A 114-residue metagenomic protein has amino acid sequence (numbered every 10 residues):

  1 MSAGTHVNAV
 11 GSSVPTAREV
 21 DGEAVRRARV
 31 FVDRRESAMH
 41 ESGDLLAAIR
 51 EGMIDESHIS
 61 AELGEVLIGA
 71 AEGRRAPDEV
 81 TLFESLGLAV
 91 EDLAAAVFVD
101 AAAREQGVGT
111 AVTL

Functional and structural regions predicted by a protein language model:
M1-T5, E19-G22: Rossmann-fold NAD(P) dinucleotide-binding segment
T5-H6, R29: Short glycine-centered segments of the SAM/dcSAM-binding site in methyltransferase folds
A9-G11: Acidic carboxylate diad motif detector
T16-L114: Adenosine-phosphate binding glycine-rich loop
